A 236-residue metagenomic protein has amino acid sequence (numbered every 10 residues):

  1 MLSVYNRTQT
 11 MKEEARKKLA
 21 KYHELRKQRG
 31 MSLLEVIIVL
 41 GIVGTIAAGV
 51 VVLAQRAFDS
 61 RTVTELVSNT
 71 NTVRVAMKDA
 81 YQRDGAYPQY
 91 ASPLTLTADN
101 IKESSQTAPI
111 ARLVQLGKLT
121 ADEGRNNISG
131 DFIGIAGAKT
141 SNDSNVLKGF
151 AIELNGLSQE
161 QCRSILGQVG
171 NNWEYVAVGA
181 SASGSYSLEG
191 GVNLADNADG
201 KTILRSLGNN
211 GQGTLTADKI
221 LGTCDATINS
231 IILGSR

Functional and structural regions predicted by a protein language model:
M1-R29: N-terminal leader/signal peptides at the extreme start of proteins
R29-E35: Short, contiguous, helix-prone interaction/anchoring segments in small proteins
L34, L40-R61, D79-Y81: C-terminal juxtamembrane segment of a hydrophobic transmembrane alpha-helix
A54-A57, N69-P88: N-terminal alpha-helical signal peptides/signal-anchor transmembrane segments
S60, A76, A80-R83, Q168-G179: Structured segments of extracytoplasmic/periplasmic soluble domains in secreted or envelope-associated proteins
L66: Glycine-rich anion/phosphate-binding loop at the beta-strand->alpha-helix junction
A80-L116: Short, glycine/small-hydrophobic-rich surface segments
G117-R236: Intrinsically disordered, low-complexity regions enriched in Pro/Ser/Thr/Gly and acidic residues
